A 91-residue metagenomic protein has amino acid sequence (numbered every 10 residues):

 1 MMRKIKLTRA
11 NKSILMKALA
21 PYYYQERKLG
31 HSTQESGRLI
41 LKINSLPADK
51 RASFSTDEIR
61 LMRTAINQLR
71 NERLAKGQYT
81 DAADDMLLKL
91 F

Functional and structural regions predicted by a protein language model:
M1-F91: Positively charged, low-complexity terminal tracts and the immediately adjacent first secondary-structure elements
